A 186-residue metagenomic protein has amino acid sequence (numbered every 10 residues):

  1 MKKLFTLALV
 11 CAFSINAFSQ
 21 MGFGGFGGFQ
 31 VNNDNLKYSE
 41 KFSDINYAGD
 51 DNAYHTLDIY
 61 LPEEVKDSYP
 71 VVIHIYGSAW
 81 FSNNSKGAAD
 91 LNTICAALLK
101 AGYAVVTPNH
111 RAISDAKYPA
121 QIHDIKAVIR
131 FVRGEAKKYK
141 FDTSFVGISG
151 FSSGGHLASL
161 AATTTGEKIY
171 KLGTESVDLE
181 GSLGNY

Functional and structural regions predicted by a protein language model:
M1-F26: Bacterial Sec-dependent N-terminal signal peptides
M21-D67: N-terminal cap/lid segment of alpha/beta-hydrolase-fold proteins
S68-A79: Short beta-strand element of the alpha/beta-hydrolase
S78, A104, N109-I113: Short beta-to-alpha linker loops that shape the active-site pocket of alpha/beta-hydrolase fold enzymes
A79-S82, K86, V105, F131: Serine-hydrolase catalytic-loop signature spanning alpha/beta hydrolases and amidase-signature enzymes
K86-T107: Short amphipathic alpha-helix adjacent to the substrate-entry channel of hydrolases
A116-K137: Alpha/beta-hydrolase active-site loop
R130-Y186: Primarily recognizes the serine-hydrolase "nucleophile elbow" in alpha/beta-hydrolase and SGNH/GDSL folds
